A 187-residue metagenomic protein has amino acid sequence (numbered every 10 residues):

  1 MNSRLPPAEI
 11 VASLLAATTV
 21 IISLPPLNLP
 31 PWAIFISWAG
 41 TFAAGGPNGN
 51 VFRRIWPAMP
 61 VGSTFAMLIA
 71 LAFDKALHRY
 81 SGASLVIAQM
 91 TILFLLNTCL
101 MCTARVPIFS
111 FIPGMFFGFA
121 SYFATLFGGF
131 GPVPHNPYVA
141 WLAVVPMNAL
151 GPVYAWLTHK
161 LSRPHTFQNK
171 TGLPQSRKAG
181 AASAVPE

Functional and structural regions predicted by a protein language model:
M1-P47, Y138-S162: Alpha-helical transmembrane segments and their membrane-interface boundaries that form or gate the permeation pathway
P7, N28-W32, Y80-I92, F109 (+1 more regions): Membrane-interface starts of transmembrane alpha-helices
N28-G46, F94-T98, A104-V133: Pore- and pathway-forming membrane helices of multi-pass small-molecule/ion transporters and channels
W32-F73: Alpha-helical membrane segments and adjacent membrane-interface helices in multi-pass membrane proteins
R53-V61, V86, F109-G118: Cytoplasmic-side transmembrane-helix entry/capping segments in multi-pass membrane proteins
A66-A83, A88-P107, G118, Y122-F123 (+1 more regions): Short helix-perturbing small/polar motifs within transmembrane alpha-helices
K75-A83, G129-Y138: Membrane-interface helix termini and inter-helical loops of multi-pass transporters
P164-E187: Short, highly charged, low-complexity non-transmembrane loops/tails of multi-pass membrane proteins
